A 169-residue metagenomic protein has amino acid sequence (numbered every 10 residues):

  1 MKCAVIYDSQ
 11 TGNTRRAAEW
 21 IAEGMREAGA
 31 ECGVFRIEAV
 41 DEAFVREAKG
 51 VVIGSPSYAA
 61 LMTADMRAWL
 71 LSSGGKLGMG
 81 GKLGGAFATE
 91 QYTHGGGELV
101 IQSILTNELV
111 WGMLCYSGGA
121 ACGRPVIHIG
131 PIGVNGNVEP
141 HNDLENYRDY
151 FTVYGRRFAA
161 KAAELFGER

Functional and structural regions predicted by a protein language model:
K2-A28: N-terminal beta1-alpha1 ligand-phosphate binding loop
C3, C32-G33, C115: Hydrophobic anchor at the start of a short beta-strand that flanks the dinucleotide cofactor-binding loop
C3, Q10-N13, G50, G74-G80 (+3 more regions): Accessory recognition modules or surfaces
R26, L71, G75, L109 (+2 more regions): Generic secondary-structure signature for well-ordered alpha-helical cores
A30-V40: A short, well-structured beta->alpha microelement
E38-R124: Helix-loop-strand module that forms the ligand-binding subsite of alpha/beta enzymes
G118-R169: Glycine-rich phosphate/pyrophosphate-binding loop and the adjoining helix
